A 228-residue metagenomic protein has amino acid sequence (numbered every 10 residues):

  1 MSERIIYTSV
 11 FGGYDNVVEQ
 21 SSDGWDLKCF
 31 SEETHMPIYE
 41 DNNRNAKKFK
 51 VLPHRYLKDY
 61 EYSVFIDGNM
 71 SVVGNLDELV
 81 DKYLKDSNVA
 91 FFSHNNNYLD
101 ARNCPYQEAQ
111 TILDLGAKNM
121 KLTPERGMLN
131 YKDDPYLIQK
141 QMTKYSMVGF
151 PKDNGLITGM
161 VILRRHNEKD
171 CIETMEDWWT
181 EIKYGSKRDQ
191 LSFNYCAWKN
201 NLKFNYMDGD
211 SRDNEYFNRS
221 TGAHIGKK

Functional and structural regions predicted by a protein language model:
M1-Y62, Y184-R188, K199-L202, K227-K228: N-terminal anchoring/stem segment of glycosyltransferases
F11-Y14, T34-H35, M70-V72, N96-Y98 (+2 more regions): Short, solvent-exposed loop/turn segments at secondary-structure junctions
N16-E19, G74-E78, Y216-F217: A short acidic (Asp/Glu
A46-V51, E78, K140-S146: Short acidic (Asp/Glu) patches
H54, D77-D81, C196-A197: Short active-site loop/helix that positions an aromatic residue
E61-M70: Short beta-strand-to-loop acidic/aromatic patch adjacent to the donor-nucleotide binding site
V72-D114: Conserved donor-nucleotide/metal-binding helix-loop-beta segment in metal-dependent transferases, i.e., the alpha-helix
M120-K228: Catalytic core and acceptor-binding pocket of nucleotide-sugar-dependent glycosyltransferases
